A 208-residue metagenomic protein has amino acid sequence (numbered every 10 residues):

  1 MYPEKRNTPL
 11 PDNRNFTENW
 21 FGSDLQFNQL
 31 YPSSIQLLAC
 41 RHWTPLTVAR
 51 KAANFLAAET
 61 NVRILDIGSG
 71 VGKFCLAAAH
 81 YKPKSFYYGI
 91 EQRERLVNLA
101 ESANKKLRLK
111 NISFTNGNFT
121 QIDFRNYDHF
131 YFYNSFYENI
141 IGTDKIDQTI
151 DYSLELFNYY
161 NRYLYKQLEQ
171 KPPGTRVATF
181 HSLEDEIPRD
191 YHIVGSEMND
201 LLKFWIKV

Functional and structural regions predicted by a protein language model:
M1-E59: S-adenosyl-L-methionine
N61-G70: Conserved class I S-adenosyl-L-methionine
K73-K84: Conserved SAM-binding loop of SAM-dependent methyltransferases across substrates and taxa, primarily the Class I
F86-E91: Conserved SAM-binding motif I beta-strand of class I
R95-L96: Conserved short alpha-helix immediately C-terminal to the canonical SAM/SAH-binding motif I of Rossmann-like
L99-N126: S-adenosyl-L-methionine
Y127-I141: Short SAM/SAH-binding signature in class I
N139-V208: C-terminal substrate-binding/active-site "lid" region of AdoMet-derived donor-dependent transferases
